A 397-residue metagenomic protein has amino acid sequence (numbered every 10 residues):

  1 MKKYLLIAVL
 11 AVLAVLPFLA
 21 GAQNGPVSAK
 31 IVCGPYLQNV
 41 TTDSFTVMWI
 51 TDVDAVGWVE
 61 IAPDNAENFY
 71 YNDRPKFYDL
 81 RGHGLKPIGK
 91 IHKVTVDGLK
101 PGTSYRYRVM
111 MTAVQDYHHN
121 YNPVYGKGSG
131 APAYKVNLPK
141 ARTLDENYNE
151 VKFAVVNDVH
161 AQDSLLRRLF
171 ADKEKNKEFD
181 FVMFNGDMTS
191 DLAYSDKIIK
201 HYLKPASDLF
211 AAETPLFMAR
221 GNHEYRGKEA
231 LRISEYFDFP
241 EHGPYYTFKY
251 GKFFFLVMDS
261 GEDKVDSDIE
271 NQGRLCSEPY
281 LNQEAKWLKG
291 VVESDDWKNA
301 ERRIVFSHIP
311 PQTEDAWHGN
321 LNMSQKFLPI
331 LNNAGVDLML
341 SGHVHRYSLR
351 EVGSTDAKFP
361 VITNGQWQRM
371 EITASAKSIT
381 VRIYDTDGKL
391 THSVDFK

Functional and structural regions predicted by a protein language model:
M1-A8: Bacterial N-terminal signal peptides that target proteins for export
A8-P17: Bacterial N-terminal signal peptides
P17-V155, K175, S375-K397: Acidic, histidine-bearing metal-coordination/catalytic regions of metal-dependent phosphoesterases
Y36, M110-K140, K200-E293, K326-N332 (+2 more regions): Extended active-site neighborhood of metal-dependent phosphoesterases/phosphodiesterases
P101, R167-G227: Core catalytic region of metal-dependent phosphoesterases/phosphodiesterases, especially metallo-beta-lactamase-like
A154-N157, F181-D187, P215-N222, I304-H308 (+2 more regions): Active-site neighborhood of phospho(di)ester-bond hydrolases with catalytic His/Asp-centered motifs
A161-L165, S190-A193, R220-E229, D263-S267 (+4 more regions): Active-site environment of divalent metal-dependent phosphoester hydrolases
N271-G273, S277, D295-M339: Active-site-proximal segments of metal-dependent phosphoesterases and phosphodiesterases across multiple
